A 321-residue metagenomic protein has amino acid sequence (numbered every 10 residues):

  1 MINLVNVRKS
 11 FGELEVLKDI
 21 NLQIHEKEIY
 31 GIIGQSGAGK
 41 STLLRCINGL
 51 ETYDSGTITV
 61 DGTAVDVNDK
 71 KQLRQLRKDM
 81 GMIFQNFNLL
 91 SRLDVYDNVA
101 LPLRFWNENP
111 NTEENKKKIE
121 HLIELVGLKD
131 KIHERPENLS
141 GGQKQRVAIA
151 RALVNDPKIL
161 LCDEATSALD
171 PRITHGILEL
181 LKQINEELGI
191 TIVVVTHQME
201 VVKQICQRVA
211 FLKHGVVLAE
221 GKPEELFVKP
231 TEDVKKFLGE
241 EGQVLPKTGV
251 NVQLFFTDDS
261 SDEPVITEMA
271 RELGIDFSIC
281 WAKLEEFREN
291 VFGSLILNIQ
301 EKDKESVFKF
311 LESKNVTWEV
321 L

Functional and structural regions predicted by a protein language model:
N48: Helix-to-loop junction immediately C-terminal to a conserved catalytic motif
G56-D66: Conserved ABC transporter NBD signature motif
A64, A100, R104, T112-D130: Conserved ABC ATPase "signature" region
V65-G81, F105, T112, L226-K229: ABC ATPase NBD coupling module
L93-L101: Short coil-to-helix segment of the ABC ATPase nucleotide-binding domain corresponding to the Q-loop/switch region
E134-E137, V154-N155: Conserved signature/switch motifs of ABC ATPase nucleotide-binding domains
